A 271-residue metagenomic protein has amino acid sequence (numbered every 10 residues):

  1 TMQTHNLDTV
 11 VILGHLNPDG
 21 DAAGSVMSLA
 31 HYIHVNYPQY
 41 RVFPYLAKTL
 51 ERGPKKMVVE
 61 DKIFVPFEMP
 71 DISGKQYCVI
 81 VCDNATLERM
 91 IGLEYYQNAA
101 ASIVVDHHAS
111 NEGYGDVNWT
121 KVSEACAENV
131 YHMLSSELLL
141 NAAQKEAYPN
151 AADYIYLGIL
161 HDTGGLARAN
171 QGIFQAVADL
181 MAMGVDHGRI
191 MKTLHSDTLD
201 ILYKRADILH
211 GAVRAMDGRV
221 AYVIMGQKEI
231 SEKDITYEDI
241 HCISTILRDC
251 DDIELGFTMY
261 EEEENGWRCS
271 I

Functional and structural regions predicted by a protein language model:
T1, D83-T86, L138-A142: Short, motif-level signal for alpha-helix interfacial/capping segments enriched in acidic residues and aromatics/proline
T1-N17, A22-E60, E68-Q76, Y156 (+1 more regions): Hydrophobic helix-and-loop "lid/oligomerization" segment in the mid-to-C-terminal part of catalytic domains
L29-A30, Y96-A99, T120, A176-V177: Glycine-rich, phosphate-binding/catalytic loops in enzymes
Y32-V35, Y96-I103, L139: A glycine- and small-aliphatic-rich helix-loop capping segment at beta-alpha/alpha-beta transitions that lines
V59-D116: Active-site cofactor/cluster-binding pocket
M69-P70, I91-E94, N118-T120, K145 (+2 more regions): A generic local secondary-structure boundary/capping motif
V81, V104, W119-K121, K192 (+1 more regions): Structural signal for conserved beta-strand scaffold positions within catalytic alpha/beta enzyme cores
V105-D179: Short alpha-helices
